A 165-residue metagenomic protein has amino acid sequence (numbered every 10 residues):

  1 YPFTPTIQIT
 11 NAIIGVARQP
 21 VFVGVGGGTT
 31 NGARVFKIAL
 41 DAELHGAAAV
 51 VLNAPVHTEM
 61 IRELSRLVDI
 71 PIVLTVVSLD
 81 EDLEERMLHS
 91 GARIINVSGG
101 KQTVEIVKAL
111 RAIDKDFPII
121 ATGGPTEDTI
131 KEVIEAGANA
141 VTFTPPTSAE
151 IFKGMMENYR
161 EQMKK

Functional and structural regions predicted by a protein language model:
P2, G46-V56, R93-I106, A136-Y159: Glycine-rich phosphate-binding active-site loops on the catalytic face of alpha/beta enzymes
T4-T29, E59-S78, Q102-E127, N158-K165: Alpha-helix-loop-beta-strand connector modules within alpha/beta enzyme cores
A17-P20, H45-A48, V68-I72, H89-I94 (+2 more regions): Glycine-enriched alpha-helix->loop->beta-strand junction motifs that scaffold or abut catalytic
V21-L52: Glycine/small-residue-rich loop that forms an oxyanion/phosphate-binding "nest" at active or ligand-binding sites
G32-A33, I61-R62, E84, I106 (+1 more regions): Short Asp/Glu-rich motifs
G32-A42, E81-S90, K115, I119 (+1 more regions): Catalytic cores of alpha/beta
E85-R86, S98, K108-A109: Strongly charged, low-complexity linkers/loops
